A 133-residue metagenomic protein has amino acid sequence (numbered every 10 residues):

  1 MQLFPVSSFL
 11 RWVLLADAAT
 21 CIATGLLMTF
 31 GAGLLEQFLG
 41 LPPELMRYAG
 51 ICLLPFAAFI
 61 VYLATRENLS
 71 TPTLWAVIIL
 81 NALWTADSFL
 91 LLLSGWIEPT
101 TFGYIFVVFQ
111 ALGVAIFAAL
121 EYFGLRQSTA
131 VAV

Functional and structural regions predicted by a protein language model:
M1-T20: Cytosolic juxtamembrane helix and N-cap/initiation of the first transmembrane helix
F4, F9, I60-N68, E121: C-terminal ends of transmembrane helices
A16-M28, E44-T65, A76-F89, L112-A115 (+1 more regions): Core segments of alpha-helical transmembrane spans in multipass integral membrane proteins
L27-Q37: Short membrane-interface helical motifs at transmembrane helix boundaries in multi-pass membrane transporters
L35-F38, I60-P72, L93-W96: Juxtamembrane helix-break-helix junctions at the cytosolic face of small multi-pass alpha-helical membrane proteins
F38-Y48, P72-V77, P99-Q110: Non-cytosolic membrane-interface motifs at loop->transmembrane helix junctions
T65-N68, A86-F106, G124: Membrane-helix boundary connector in multi-pass membrane proteins
L112-V133: Membrane-water interface at the C-terminal end of transmembrane alpha helices
